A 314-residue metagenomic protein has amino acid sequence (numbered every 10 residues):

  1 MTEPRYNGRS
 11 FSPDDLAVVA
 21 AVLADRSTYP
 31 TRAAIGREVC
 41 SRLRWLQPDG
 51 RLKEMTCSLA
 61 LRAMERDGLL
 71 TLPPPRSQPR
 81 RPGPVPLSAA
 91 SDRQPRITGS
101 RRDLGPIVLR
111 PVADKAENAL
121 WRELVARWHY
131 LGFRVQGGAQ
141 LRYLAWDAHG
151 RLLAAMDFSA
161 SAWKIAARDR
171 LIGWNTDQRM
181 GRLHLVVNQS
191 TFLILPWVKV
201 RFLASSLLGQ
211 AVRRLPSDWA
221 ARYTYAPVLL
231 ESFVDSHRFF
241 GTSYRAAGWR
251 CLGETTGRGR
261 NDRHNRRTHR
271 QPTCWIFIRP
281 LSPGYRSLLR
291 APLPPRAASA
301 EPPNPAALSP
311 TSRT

Functional and structural regions predicted by a protein language model:
M1-L16: Basic, amphipathic alpha-helix used for nucleic-acid engagement in HTH/winged-helix/SANT-Myb modules and analogous
T2-P4, A20, P74, R81-D114: Conserved N-terminal entry element of GNAT/NAT acetyltransferase domains
P13-V19, R26, P30, S41-A60 (+2 more regions): Acyl-donor binding region in acyl/amide transferases
I35: Extended, charge-enriched "interface" segments that sit outside catalytic cores
T56-P73: Short, basic alpha-helical nucleic acid-contact segments in DNA-binding proteins and DNA transaction factors
G68, L72, L281-P294: Short, charged low-complexity linker/loop segments at the C-terminal edge of domains
P294-T314: Short, cationic low-complexity segments
